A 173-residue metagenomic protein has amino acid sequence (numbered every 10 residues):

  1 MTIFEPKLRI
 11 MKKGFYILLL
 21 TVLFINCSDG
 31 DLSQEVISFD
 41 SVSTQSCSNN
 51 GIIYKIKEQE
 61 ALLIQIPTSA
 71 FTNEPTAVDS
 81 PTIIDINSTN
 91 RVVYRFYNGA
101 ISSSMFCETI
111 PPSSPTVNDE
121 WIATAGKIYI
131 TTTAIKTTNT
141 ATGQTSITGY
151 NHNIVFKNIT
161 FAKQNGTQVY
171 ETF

Functional and structural regions predicted by a protein language model:
M1-N26: Sec-dependent bacterial lipoprotein signal peptides
L8-R9, T44-Q45, Y54, Q144-T145: A general structural signal for short secondary-structure junctions and capping/turn motifs
V22, T148-G149: Generic structural microfeature
F24-N49: Bacterial Sec-dependent N-terminal signal peptides
G51-T148, A162: Surface-exposed helix/loop patches within compact recognition domains
H152, F156-F173: Edge beta-strand at a domain terminus
